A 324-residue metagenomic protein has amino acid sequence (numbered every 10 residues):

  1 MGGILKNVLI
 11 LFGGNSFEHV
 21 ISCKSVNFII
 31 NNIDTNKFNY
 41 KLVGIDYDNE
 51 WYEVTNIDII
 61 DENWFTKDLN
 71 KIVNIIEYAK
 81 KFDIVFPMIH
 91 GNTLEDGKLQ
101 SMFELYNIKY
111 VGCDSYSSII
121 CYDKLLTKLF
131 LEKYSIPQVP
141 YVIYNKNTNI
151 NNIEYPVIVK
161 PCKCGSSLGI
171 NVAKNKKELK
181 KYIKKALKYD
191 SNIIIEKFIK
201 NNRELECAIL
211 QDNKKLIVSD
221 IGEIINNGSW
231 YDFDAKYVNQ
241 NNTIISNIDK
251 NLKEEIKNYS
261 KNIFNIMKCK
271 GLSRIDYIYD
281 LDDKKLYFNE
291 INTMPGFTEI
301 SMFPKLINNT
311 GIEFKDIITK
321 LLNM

Functional and structural regions predicted by a protein language model:
G2-F12, S16, K24-N27, A79-K80 (+2 more regions): Active-site nucleotide/adenylate-binding loops and adjacent lid/helix of ATP-dependent enzymes
G2-Y116, C121-Y122, L126, N145-T148: ATP-binding N-terminal substructure of ATP-dependent carboxylate-amine bond-forming enzymes
Y40, K109-Y110, Q138, V157 (+1 more regions): Hydrophobic beta-strand scaffold residues
G91, S167, I224-N227, N292-L306: Glycine-rich phosphate/pyrophosphate-binding beta-alpha loops
K174-N258, L281, K285-Y287: Phosphate-binding site of ATP-dependent enzymes
I209, F264-E299, I307: Conserved metal-phosphate-binding beta-hairpin within the catalytic cores of diverse ATP-dependent phosphoryl-transfer
N247, I266, L281, T319-M324: Peripheral (often C-terminal) accessory segments that flank ATP-dependent C-N-forming ligase machineries
